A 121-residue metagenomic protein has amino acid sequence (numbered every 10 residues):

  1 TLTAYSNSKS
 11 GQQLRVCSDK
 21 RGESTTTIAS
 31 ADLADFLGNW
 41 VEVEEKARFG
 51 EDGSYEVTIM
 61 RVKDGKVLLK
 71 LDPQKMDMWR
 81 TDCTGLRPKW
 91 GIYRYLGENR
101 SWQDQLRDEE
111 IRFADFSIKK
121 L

Functional and structural regions predicted by a protein language model:
T1-D19, K75-C83: Glycan-recognition/cleft segments
T3-N7, D32-L37, R48-G50: Short, conserved, surface-exposed binding loops centered on an aromatic residue
S10, E51-S54, R112: Short loop/turn segments at connectors of secondary-structure elements within structured domains
S18, A47-F49, R61, R94 (+1 more regions): Short beta-strand segments enriched in hydrophobic/aromatic residues within well-folded beta-rich domains
K20-E42: Short, aromatic/His-centered strand-loop micro-motif at the edge of beta-sheets
R21-T27, G65-L69, L96-D104: Short, surface-exposed beta-strand/loop "edge" segments at domain boundaries and coil↔beta transitions
A34-D35, D77-L121: Ligand-recognition surfaces built from glycine- and aromatic
L37, E42-M76: Carbohydrate-binding surfaces in secreted/extracellular proteins
